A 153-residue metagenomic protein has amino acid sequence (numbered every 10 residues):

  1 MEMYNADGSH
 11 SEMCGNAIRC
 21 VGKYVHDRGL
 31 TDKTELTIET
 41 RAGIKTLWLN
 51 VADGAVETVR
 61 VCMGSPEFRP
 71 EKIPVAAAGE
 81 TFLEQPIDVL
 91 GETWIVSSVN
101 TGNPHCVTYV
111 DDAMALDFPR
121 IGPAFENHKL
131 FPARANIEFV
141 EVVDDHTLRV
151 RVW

Functional and structural regions predicted by a protein language model:
M1-M13, I18-W153: Active-site proximal loop and beta-alpha junction motif in alpha/beta enzyme cores
